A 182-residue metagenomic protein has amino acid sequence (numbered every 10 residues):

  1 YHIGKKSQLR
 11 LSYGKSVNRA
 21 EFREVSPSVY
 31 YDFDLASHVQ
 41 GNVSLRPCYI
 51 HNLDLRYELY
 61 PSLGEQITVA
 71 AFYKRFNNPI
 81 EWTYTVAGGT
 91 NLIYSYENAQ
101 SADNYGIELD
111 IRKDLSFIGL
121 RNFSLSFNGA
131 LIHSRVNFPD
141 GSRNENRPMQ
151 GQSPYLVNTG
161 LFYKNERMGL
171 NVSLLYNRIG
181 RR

Functional and structural regions predicted by a protein language model:
Y1-L9, L59-P61, F127-H133: Transmembrane beta-barrel strand/turn architecture of Gram-negative outer membrane proteins
K6, V17-T68, Y73-F76, A87-D114 (+1 more regions): Outer-membrane beta-barrel signature, preferentially recognizing the C-terminal barrel domain of Gram-negative
S12, E21-V29, P79-T83, R135-R143: Outer-membrane beta-barrel and related beta-rich outer-membrane complex signature in Gram-negative bacteria
P61, V86-A87, F138, N165: Acidic surface patches and DE-rich sequence motifs
Q66-F76, I93-R181: Gram-negative outer-membrane beta-barrel transporters
